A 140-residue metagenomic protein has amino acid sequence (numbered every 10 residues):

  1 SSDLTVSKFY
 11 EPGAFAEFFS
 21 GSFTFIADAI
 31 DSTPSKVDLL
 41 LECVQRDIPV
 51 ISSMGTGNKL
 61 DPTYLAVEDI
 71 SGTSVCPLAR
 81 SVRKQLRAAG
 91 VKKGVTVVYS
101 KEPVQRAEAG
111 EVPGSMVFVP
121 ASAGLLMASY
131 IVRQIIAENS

Functional and structural regions predicted by a protein language model:
L4-V6, A27, I51, T96-V98: Hydrophobic/aromatic beta-strand patches that form the interior of the parallel beta-sheet core in alpha/beta enzyme
V6-F15: Conserved SAM/SAH-binding loop
F9, M54, K101: Residues at the C-termini of beta-strands that transition into short coil/loop
G13, L60-D61, Q105-A107: Generic structural signal for helix capping and beta-alpha/helix-loop junctions
F15-G21: Short, well-structured alpha-helical segments in soluble
G21-S22, S32-S35, Q45, V50 (+1 more regions): Glycine-rich phosphate/adenylate-binding loop
F25-I70: ADP-ribose/adenylate-binding Rossmann-like module
